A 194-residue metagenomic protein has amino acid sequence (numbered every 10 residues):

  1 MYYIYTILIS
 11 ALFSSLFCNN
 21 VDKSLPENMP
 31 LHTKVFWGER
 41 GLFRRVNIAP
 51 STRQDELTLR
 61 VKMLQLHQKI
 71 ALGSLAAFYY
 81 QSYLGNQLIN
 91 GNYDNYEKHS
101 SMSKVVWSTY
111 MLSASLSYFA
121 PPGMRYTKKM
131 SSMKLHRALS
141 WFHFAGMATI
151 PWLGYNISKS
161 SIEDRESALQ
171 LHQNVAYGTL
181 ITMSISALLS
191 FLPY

Functional and structural regions predicted by a protein language model:
M1-I4: Positively charged n-region of N-terminal signal peptides that target proteins for export
L8-S101, L112-M130, Y194: N-terminal targeting leaders of membrane proteins
K69-Y83, K104-F119, A138-L153, N174-L189: Membrane-active amphipathic alpha-helices enriched in small hydrophobic residues
N95-S108, M133, E166-Q173: Short, charged, amphipathic alpha-helical segments
Y126-S140: Loop-to-transmembrane helix junctions at the membrane interface
G154-S158: Helix-to-loop junction signature of class
K159-T179, L192-P193: Predominantly the C-terminal beta-signal and adjacent terminal strand-loop region of outer-membrane beta-barrel
